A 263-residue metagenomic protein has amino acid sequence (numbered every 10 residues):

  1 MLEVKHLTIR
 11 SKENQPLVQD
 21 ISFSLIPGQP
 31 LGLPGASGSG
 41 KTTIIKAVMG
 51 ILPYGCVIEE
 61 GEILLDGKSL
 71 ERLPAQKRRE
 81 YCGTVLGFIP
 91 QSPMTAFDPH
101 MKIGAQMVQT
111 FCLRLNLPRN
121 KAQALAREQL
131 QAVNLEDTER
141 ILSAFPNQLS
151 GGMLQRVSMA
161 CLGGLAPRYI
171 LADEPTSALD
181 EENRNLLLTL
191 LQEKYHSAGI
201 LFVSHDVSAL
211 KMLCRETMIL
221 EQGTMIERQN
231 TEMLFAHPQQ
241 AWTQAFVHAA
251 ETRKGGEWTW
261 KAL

Functional and structural regions predicted by a protein language model:
V57-S69: Conserved ABC transporter NBD signature motif
I89, M233-L263: C-terminal boundary and immediately downstream tail of ABC-type ATPase nucleotide-binding domains
A144-L149, M153: Conserved ABC ATPase signature
G164-R168: A short, proline-enriched helix->beta-strand linker immediately N-terminal to the Walker B motif in ABC-type P-loop
L210-M212: A short, surface-exposed alpha-helical micro-motif characterized by mixed small hydrophobic and charged/polar residues
R228-Q229: ABC ATPase "signature
